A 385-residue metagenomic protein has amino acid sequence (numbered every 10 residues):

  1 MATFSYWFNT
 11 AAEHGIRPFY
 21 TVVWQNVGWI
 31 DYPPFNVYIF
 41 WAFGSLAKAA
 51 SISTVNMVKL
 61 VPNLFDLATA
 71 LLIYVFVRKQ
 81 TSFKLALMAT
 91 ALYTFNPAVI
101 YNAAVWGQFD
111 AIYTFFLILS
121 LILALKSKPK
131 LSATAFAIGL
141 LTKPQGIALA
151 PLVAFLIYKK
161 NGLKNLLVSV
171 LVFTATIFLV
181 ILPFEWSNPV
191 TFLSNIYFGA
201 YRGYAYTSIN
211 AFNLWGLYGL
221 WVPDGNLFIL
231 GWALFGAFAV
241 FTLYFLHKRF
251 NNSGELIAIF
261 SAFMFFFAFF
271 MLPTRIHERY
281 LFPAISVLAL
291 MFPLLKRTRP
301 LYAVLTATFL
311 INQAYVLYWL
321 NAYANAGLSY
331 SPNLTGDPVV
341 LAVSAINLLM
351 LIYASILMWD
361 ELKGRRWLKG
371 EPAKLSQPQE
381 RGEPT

Functional and structural regions predicted by a protein language model:
A2-D31, F35, A42-A49, P189-I196: Extracytosolic helix-loop segments that constitute the early lumenal/periplasmic catalytic or substrate-binding loops
P34, A49-L71, D224-F235: Loop-to-helix entry region of an early transmembrane alpha helix in multi-pass inner-membrane enzymes
N56-T81, L119, A237-K248: Transmembrane-helix motifs of polytopic, lipid-linked glycan transferases
L72, I112-P129, V287-L288: Specific aromatic-rich, kink-prone transmembrane helix
A89-T94, F136, L140: Short helix- or helix-capping micro-motifs that position conserved polar/aromatic residues at function-defining sites
L149-T174, W186, P283: Perimembrane helix-loop-helix junctions
S194-N213, Y244, A262, L295-T385: Transmembrane helical bundles and short interhelical boundary loops of multi-pass, membrane-embedded
I196-M271: Aromatic/glycine/proline-enriched transmembrane-helix motif characteristic of membrane-embedded glycan-assembly enzymes
